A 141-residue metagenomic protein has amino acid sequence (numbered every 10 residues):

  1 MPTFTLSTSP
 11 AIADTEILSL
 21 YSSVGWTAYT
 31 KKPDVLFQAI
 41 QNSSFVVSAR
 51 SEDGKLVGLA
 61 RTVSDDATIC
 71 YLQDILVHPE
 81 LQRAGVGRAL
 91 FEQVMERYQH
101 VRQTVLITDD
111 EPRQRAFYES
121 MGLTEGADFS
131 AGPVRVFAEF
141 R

Functional and structural regions predicted by a protein language model:
M1-T30, F129: Short amphipathic alpha-helix that is part of the acyltransferase structural core
I12, A67, P112-R113: Short alpha-helical
F37-S48, R102-Q103: A short helix-loop-beta-strand connector motif used in the catalytic cores of GNAT acetyltransferases and, in some
S48, K55-S64, T68-L76: Conserved beta-strand in the GNAT
Q73, E80-Q82, R97, R115-F117: Acidic/histidine-enriched, beta-strand-rich ligand/metal-binding domains
V77, R83-E96: Conserved acetyl-CoA-binding loop-helix of GNAT-fold acetyltransferases
H78, D109: Residue-level recognition of the GNAT/N-acetyltransferase active site
R88, H100-T104, D110-E139: Conserved active-site alpha-helix within GNAT-family acetyltransferase domains
